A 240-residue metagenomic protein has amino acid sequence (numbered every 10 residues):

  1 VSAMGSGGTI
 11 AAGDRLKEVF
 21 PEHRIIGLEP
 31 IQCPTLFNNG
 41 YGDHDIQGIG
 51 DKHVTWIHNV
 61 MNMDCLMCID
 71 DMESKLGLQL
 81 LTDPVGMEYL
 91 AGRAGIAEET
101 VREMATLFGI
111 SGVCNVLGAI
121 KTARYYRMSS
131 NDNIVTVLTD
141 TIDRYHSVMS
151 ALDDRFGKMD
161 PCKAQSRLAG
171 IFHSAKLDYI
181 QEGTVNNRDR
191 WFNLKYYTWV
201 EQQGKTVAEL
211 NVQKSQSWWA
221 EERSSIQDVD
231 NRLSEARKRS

Functional and structural regions predicted by a protein language model:
A3, L28, I69, V137-T139: Generic beta-strand/beta-sheet core signal
A3-D14, T35-L36, I110-A119, Y145: Short glycine/serine/threonine-rich phosphate/pyrophosphate-binding segments that cradle anionic phosphate groups
D14-E22, R124-R127: Short, surface-exposed basic-aromatic patches at helix termini and helix-loop junctions that form
E18-L107, S147-S240: Active-site/ligand-binding loops adjacent to catalytic centers
T100-R102, L117, T122-M128: Hydrophobic alpha-helical bundle architecture
V137-M149: Short, mixed-charge aromatic SLiMs
